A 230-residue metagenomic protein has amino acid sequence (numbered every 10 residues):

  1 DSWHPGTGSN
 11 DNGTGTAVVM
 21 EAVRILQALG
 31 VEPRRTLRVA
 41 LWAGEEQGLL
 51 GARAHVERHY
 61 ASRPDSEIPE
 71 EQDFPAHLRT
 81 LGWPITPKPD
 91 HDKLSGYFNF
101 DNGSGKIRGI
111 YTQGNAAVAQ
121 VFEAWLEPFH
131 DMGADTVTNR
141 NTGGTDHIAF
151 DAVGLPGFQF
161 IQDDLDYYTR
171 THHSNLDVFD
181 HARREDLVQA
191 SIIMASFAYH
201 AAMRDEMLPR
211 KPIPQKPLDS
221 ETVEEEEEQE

Functional and structural regions predicted by a protein language model:
D1, N10-N12, D101, D146 (+1 more regions): Acidic active-site catalytic centers that drive phospho-/nucleotidyl reactions and related ester hydrolyses
D1-L50, A54, M194: Alpha-helical metal-binding/catalytic segments enriched in His/Glu/Asp
H4, W42-T169: Metal-dependent peptidase/peptidase-like ectodomains
S9-A17, V31, E46-L50, Q113-A116 (+3 more regions): Soluble non-cytosolic domains of exported or imported proteins
N10-N12, R53-A54, T112, H173-N175 (+1 more regions): Composition- and surface-driven signal marking solvent-exposed, interaction-prone regions in large proteins
A17-R24, R53, E57, Q120-E127 (+2 more regions): Solvent-exposed, polar/charged alpha-helical surfaces in well-ordered, non-transmembrane soluble domains, broadly
R24, R35, Y167-E230: His/Asp/Glu-rich mid-to-C-terminal helical/loop segments that flank catalytic regions of hydrolases
L26-G30, H59-R63, L126, H130 (+1 more regions): Structural signal for hydrophobic packing residues in well-ordered secondary-structure cores of soluble enzyme domains
